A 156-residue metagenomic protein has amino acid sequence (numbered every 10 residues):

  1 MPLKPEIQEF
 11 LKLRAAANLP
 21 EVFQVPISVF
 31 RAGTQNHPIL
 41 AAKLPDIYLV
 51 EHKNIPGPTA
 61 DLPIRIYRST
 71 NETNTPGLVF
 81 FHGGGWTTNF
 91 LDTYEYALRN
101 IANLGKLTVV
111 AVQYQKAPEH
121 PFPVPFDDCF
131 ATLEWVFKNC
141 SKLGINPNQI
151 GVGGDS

Functional and structural regions predicted by a protein language model:
M1-I66: A glycine/proline-hinged amphipathic helix-loop "lid/cap" segment that gates access to hydrophobic ligand pockets
L19, L107, I145: Short glycine/serine/threonine/alanine-rich loop segments
I64, V79, I101, F122-S156: Short strand-loop-helix active-site module centered on a catalytic nucleophile
N74-G84: Short beta-strand element of the alpha/beta-hydrolase
G77, K106-T108, Q149: Structural signature of beta-strand start/N-cap positions in the alpha/beta core of ABC transporter nucleotide-binding
F90-D92, H120-F122: Conserved catalytic-core motifs of eukaryotic protein kinase domains, centered on the activation segment
L91-A111: Short amphipathic alpha-helix adjacent to the substrate-entry channel of hydrolases
Q113-A117: Short beta-to-alpha linker loops that shape the active-site pocket of alpha/beta-hydrolase fold enzymes
